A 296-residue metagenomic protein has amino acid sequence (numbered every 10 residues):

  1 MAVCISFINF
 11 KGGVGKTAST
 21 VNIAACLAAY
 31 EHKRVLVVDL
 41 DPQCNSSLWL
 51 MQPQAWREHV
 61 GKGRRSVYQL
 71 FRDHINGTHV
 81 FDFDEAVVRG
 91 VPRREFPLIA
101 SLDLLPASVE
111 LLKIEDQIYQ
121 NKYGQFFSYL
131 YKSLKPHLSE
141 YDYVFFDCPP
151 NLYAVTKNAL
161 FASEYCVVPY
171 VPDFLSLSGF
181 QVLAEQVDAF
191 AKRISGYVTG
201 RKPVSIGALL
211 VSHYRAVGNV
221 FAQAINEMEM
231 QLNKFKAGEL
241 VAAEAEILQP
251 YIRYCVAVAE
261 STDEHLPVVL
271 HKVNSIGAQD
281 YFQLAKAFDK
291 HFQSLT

Functional and structural regions predicted by a protein language model:
M1-T296: P-loop NTP-binding core
